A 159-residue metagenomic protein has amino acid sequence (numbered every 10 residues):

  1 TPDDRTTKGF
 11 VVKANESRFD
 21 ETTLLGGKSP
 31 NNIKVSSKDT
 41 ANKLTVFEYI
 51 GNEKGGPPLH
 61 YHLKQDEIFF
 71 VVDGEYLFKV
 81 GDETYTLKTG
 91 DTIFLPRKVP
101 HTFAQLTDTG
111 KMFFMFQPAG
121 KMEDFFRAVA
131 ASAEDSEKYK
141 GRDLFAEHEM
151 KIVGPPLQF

Functional and structural regions predicted by a protein language model:
T1-V35: Long, hydrophobic/aromatic N-terminal blocks
T22, E75, D82-P100: Short acidic-glycine-tyrosine-enriched beta hairpin
T22-L59: A short glycine-rich, His/Asp/Glu-containing loop-to-beta-strand
K38, G55, L63, E75-Y76 (+3 more regions): Hydrophobic small-molecule pocket/channel-lining residues, especially in calycin-type beta-barrels
D39-T40, K64, D108-T109: Short strand-connecting beta-turns/loops that link adjacent beta-strands
E48-E53, Y61-V80, M115: Short, conserved beta-strand element in jelly-roll/cupin
R97-E123: Ligand-binding loop in jelly-roll beta-barrel domains
A128-F159: Acidic/histidine-enriched, glycine/proline-rich intrinsically disordered or flexible terminal extensions
